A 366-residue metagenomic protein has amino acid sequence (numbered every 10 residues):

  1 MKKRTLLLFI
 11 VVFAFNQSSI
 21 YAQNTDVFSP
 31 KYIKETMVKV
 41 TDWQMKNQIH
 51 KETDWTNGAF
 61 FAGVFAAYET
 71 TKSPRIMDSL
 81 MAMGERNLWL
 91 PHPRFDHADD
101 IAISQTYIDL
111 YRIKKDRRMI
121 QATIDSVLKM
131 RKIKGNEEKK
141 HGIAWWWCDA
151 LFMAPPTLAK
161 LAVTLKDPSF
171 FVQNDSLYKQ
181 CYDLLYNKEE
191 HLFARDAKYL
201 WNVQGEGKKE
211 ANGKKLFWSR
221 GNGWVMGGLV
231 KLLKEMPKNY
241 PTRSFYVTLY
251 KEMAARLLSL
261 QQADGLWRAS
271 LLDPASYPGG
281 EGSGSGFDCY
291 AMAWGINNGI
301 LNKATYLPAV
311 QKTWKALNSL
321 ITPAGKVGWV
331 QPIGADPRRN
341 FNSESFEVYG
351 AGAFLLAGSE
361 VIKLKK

Functional and structural regions predicted by a protein language model:
M1-N24: Bacterial Sec-dependent N-terminal signal peptides
Q23-G58, A66-R86, L90-S104, L110-K129 (+3 more regions): CBM-like carbohydrate-recognition segments
Y32-M37, D78-L80, D125, K129-N136 (+2 more regions): Acidic-glycine-rich active-site phosphate/pyrophosphate-binding loop
T36, R86, L90, N136 (+3 more regions): Surface loop/turn signatures of beta-propeller and other carbohydrate-active proteins
F60-G63, I103-T106, A150, A154-T157: The tetratricopeptide repeat
K115, A122, G142-M153, K166-Q173 (+2 more regions): Short, well-structured alpha-helical patches and their helix-loop capping segments that border functional surfaces
I120-L158: Asp-box/WD-like beta-propeller blade repeats and closely related beta-sheet repeat scaffolds
C148-D149, A159-L271, P278-C289, L301-V330 (+4 more regions): Extended ligand-binding clefts on enzyme/binding-domain cores
